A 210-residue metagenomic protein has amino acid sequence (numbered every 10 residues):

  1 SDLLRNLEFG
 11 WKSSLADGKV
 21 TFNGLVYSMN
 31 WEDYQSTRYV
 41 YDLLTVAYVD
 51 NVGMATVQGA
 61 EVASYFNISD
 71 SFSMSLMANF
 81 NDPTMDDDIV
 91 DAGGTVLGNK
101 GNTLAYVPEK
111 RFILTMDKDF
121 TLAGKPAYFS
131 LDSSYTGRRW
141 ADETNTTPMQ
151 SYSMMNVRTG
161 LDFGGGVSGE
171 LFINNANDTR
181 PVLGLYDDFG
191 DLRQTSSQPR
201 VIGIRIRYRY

Functional and structural regions predicted by a protein language model:
D2-A60, S64, N79, T84-D86 (+2 more regions): Membrane-embedded beta-barrel scaffold of Gram-negative outer-membrane proteins
L3-L7, T56-Q58, Y106-F112, S151-M155 (+1 more regions): Residues that define the transmembrane beta-barrel architecture of outer-membrane proteins
F9-S13, V62-F66, L76, L114-K118 (+3 more regions): Residues on the lipid-exposed face of transmembrane beta-strands in outer-membrane beta-barrel proteins
D17-F22, S71-M74, L122-A127, G165-L171: Repeated loop/turn-to-beta-strand initiation elements of outer-membrane beta-barrel proteins
S28-N30, D50-E143: Gram-negative outer-membrane beta-barrel transporters
N30, S134-D142, L161-Y210: C-terminal beta-signal and adjacent terminal beta-strands/loops of Gram-negative outer-membrane beta-barrel proteins
Q35, Y48-M54, G59, A63-N67 (+2 more regions): Extended low-complexity acidic/polar segments
S36-D50, M85-A105, V182-T195: Solvent-exposed loop segments that connect transmembrane elements
